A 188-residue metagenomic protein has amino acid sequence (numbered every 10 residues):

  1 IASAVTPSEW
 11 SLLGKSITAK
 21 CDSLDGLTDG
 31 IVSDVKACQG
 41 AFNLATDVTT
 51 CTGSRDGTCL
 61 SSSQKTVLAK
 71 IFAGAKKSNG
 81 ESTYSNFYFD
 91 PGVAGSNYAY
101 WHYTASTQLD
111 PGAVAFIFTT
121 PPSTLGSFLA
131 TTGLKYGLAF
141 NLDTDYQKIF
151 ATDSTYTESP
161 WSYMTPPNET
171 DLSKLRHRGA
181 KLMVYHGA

Functional and structural regions predicted by a protein language model:
I1-A188: C-terminal His-loop and adjacent cap/lid subdomain of alpha/beta-hydrolase
